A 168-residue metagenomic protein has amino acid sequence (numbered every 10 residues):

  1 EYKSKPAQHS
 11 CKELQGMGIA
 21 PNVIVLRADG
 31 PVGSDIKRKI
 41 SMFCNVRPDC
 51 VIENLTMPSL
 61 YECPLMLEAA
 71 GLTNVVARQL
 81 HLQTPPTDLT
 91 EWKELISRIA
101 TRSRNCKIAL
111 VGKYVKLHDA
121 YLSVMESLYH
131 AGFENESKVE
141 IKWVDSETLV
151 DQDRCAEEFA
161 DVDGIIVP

Functional and structural regions predicted by a protein language model:
E1-P168: N-terminal beta1-alpha1 cap of cysteine-dependent amidohydrolase-like domains
